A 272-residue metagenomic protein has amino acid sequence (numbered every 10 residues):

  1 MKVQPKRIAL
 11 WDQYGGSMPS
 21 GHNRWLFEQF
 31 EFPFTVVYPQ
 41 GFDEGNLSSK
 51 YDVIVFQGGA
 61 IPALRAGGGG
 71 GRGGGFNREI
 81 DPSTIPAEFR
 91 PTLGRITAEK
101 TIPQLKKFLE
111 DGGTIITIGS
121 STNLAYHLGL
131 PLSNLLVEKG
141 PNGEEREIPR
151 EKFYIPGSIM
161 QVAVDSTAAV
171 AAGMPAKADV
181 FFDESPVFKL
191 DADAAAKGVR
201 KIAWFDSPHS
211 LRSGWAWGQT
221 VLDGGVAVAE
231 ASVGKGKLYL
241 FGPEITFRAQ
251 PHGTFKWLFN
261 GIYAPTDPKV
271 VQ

Functional and structural regions predicted by a protein language model:
M1-W25, F30-P33: Hydrophobic targeting/anchoring helices
W11-Q13, V37, I54-G58, I116-G119 (+3 more regions): Generic beta-strand/beta-sheet core signal
Y14-S17, G41-D43, V55-A63, S121-L124 (+4 more regions): Solvent-exposed loop/turn segments at secondary-structure junctions within structured extracellular/periplasmic domains
M18-H22, Q29, Q40, A60 (+4 more regions): C-terminal beta-sandwich/jelly-roll accessory domains of carbohydrate-active enzymes
S20-N23, L64-G69, H127-G129: Short, solvent-exposed loop/turn and secondary-structure capping segments
E31-N46: A short, well-structured beta->alpha microelement
D52-I54, G58-A60, G67-A125, K235 (+2 more regions): Short alpha-beta junction capping motif
N134, I148-F153, S158-P251, T266-V271: Catalytic beta-strand/loop cores that center a nucleophilic Ser/Cys/Thr and support acyl-enzyme chemistry
